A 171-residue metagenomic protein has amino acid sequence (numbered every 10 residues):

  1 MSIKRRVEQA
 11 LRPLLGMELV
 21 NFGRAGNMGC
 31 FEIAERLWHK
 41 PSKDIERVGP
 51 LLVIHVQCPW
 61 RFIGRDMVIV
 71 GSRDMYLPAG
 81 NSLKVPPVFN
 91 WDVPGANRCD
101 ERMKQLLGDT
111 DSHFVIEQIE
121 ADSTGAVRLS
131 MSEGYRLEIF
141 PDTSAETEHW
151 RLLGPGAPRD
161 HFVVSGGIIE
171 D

Functional and structural regions predicted by a protein language model:
M1-D171: Surface-exposed, interaction-prone regions used to assemble/regulate multi-protein complexes
